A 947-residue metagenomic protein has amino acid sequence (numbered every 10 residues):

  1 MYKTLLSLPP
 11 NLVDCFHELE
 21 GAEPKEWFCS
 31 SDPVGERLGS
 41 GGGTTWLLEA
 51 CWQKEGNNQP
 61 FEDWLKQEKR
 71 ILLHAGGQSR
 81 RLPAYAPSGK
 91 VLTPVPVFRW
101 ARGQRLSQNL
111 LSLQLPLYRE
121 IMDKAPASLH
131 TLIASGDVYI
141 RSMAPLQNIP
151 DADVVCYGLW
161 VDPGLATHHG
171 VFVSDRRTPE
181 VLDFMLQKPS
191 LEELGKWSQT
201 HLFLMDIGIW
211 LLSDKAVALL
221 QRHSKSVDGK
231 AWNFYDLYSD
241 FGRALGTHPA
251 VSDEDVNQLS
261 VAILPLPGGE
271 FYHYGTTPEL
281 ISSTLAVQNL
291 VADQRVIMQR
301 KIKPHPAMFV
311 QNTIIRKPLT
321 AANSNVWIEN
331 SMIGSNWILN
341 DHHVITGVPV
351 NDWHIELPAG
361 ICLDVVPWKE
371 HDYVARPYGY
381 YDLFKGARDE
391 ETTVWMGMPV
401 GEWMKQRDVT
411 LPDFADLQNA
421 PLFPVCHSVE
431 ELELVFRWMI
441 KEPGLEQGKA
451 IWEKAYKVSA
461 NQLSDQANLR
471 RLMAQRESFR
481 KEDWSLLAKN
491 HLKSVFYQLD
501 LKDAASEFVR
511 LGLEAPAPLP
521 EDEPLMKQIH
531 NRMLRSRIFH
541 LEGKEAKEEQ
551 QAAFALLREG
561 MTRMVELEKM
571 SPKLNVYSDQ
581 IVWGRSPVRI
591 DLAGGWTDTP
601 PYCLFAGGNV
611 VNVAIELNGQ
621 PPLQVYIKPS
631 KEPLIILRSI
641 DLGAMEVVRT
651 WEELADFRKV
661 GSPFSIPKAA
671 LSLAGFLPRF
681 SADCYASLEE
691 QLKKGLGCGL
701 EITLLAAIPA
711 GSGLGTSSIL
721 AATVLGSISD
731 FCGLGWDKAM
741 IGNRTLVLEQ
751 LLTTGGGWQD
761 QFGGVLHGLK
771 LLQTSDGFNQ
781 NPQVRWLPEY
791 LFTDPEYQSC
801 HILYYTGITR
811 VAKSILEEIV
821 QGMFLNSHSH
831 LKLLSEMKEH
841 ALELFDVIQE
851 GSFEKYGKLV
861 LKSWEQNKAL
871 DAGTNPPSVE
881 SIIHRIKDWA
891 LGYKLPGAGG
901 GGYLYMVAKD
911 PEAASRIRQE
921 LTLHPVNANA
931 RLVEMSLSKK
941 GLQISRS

Functional and structural regions predicted by a protein language model:
M1-H130, A134, Y139-Q147, G397 (+2 more regions): N-terminal glycine-rich phosphate-binding loop and ensuing alpha1 helix
M1-N11, E36-Q59, V138-Y139, Q147 (+4 more regions): Left-handed beta-helix
C15, R81-P83, R141-M143, L165-A166 (+11 more regions): Short helix/loop capping segments that flank catalytic or ligand/cofactor-binding pockets
E49-Q53, K215-A218, R243, S672-F676 (+2 more regions): Short glycine/serine- and small hydrophobic-enriched flexible loop segments
K66-Q67, A86-G89, T93-G229: Conserved core of the sugar-phosphate nucleotidyltransferase
L72-A75, L132-S135, Y157-W160, S213 (+7 more regions): Short beta-strand segments
S88, S712-L734: DPxDG-like acidic metal-binding loop motif
K441-E690, K694, N743-G755, Q761-L895 (+1 more regions): C-terminal nucleotide
